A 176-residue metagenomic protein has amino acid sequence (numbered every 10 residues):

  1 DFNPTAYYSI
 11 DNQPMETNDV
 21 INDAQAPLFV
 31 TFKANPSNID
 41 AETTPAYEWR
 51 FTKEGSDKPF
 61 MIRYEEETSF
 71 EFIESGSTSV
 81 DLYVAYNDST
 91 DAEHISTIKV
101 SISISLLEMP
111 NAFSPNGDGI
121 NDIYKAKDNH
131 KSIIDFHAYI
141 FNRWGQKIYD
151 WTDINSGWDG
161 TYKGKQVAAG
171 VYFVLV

Functional and structural regions predicted by a protein language model:
D1-Y7, S75, K99-M109: Extracellular interdomain linker/stem segments of modular secreted and single-pass surface proteins
D19-L28, D40, F113-I120: Short, solvent-exposed loop/linker segments at the N-terminal edge of repeated beta-sheet extracellular domains
V30-K33, Y47: Hydrophobic beta-strand residues of extracellular immunoglobulin-like
F32-P36, V100-V176: Short loop/turn motifs at secondary-structure boundaries
S37-K53, I134-D135: Solvent-exposed loop segments of extracellular immunoglobulin-like
P59-S79, G157: Solvent-exposed segments in extracellular or luminal domains encompassing
D81-A85, F173-L175: Extracellular recognition modules
A85-A92: Short, solvent-exposed loop/turn segments at the edges of extracellular beta-sandwich modules
